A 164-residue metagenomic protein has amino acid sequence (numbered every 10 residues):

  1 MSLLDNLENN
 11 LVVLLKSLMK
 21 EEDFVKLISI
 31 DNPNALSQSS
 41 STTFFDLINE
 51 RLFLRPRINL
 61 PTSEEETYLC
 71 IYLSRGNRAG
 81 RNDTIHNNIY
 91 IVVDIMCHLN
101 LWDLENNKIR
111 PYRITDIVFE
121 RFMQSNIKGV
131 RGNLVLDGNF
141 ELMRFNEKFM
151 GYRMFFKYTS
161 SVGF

Functional and structural regions predicted by a protein language model:
M1-G80: Small/polar-rich, solvent-exposed N-terminal microdomains that initiate assembly or binding
A35, N59, S63-Y68, L101-D116 (+1 more regions): Acidic, Ser/Thr- and Gly-enriched intrinsically disordered low-complexity segments
L69, I89-I91, Y152-M154: Hydrophobic residues positioned within well-ordered beta-strands of beta-sheet architectures
L73-G76, M96-H98, K157-T159: Generic short beta-strand segments
A79, L99-D103, V162-F164: Residue-level signal for secondary-structure boundary sites
G80-H86, F145-F149: Short, solvent-exposed beta-strand/turn "edge" segments of beta-rich domains on protein surfaces
H86-D103: Short acidic, glycine/tyrosine-flanked loop/strand segments centered on an H-E-D-like triad
I109-F164: Acidic-leaning, charged glycine-interspersed low-complexity segments
